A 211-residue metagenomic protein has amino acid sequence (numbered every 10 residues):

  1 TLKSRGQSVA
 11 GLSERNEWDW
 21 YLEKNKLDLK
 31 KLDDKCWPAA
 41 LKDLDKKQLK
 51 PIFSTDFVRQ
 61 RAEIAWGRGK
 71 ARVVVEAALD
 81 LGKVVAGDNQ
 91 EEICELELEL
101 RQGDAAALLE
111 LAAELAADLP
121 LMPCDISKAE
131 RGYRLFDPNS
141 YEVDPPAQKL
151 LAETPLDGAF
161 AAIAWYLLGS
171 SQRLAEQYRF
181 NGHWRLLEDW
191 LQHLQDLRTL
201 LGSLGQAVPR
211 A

Functional and structural regions predicted by a protein language model:
T1-A211: Phosphate-end processing signature that detects enzymes handling 5′-triphosphorylated RNA and polyphosphate
